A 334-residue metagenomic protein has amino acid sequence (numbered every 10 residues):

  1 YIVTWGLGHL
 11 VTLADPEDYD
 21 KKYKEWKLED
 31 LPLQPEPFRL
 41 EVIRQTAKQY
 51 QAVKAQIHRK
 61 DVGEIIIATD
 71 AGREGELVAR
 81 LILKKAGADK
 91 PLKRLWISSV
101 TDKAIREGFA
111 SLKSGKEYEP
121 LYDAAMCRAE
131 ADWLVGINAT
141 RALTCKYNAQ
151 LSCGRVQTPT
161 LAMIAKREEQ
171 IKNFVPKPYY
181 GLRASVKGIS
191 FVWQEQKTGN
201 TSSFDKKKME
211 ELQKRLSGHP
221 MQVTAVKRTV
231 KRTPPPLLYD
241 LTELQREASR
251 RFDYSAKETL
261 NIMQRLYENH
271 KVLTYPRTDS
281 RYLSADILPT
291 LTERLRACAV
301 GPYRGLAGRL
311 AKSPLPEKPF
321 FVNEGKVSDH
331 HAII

Functional and structural regions predicted by a protein language model:
Y1-A129, W133, P316-K318: Intrinsically disordered, low-complexity regulatory segments
I2, G63-I66, P91-R94, E258-R265 (+3 more regions): Beta-sheet entry/capping signal
I2-R44, A55, L151-E268, A297-G301 (+2 more regions): Long, highly charged, low-complexity internal segments
V42-V53, A71-I82, T101-I105, D123-A131 (+14 more regions): Helical mechanochemical/support elements of P-loop NTPase systems and associated helical scaffolds
T69, R246-A248, R277: Short glycine-centered, acidic/aromatic-flanked micro-motifs in structured strand/loop junctions that mark active-site
L83, G87, A110-S114, V135 (+6 more regions): Hydrophobic/aromatic-lined pockets within catalytic cores
Y118, Y122-D123, L134-G136, I262 (+1 more regions): Extended, highly charged linker/hinge segments and catalytic-adjacent loops that couple domains and form adaptable
L143-Q150: Short, solvent-exposed helix-loop connector elements
